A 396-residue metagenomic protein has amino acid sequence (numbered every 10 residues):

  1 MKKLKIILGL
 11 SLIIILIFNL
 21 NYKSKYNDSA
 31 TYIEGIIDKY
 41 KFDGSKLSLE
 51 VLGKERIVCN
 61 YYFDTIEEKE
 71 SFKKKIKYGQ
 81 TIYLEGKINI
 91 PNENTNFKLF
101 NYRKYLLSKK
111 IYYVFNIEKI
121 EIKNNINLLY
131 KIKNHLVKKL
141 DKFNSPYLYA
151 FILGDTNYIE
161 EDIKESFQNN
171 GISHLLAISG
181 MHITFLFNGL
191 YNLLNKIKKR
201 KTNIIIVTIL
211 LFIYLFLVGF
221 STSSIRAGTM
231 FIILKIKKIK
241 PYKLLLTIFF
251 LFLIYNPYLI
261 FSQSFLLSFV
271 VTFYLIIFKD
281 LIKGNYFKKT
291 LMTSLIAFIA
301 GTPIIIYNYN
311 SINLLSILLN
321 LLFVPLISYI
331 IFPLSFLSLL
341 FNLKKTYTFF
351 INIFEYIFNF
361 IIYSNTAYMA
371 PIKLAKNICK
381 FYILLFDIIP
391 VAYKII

Functional and structural regions predicted by a protein language model:
K2-I7, I14-N27, D38-K39, D43-S45 (+1 more regions): C-terminal regulatory/interaction regions
L4-L10, F115, K164-I317, N377-I396: Hydrophobic alpha-helical transmembrane segments in multi-pass membrane proteins
G9-H174: Membrane-interface helix/helix-cap signal primarily in integral membrane proteins
Y26-N27, V51-L52, F115, L136-K142 (+5 more regions): Alpha-helix C-terminal capping segments
L129, K133, V137-D141, L319 (+3 more regions): Membrane-interacting alpha-helical segments
Y130, E160-N170, Y309-L319, N359-K376: Juxtamembrane membrane-water interface segments that cap and precede transmembrane helices
